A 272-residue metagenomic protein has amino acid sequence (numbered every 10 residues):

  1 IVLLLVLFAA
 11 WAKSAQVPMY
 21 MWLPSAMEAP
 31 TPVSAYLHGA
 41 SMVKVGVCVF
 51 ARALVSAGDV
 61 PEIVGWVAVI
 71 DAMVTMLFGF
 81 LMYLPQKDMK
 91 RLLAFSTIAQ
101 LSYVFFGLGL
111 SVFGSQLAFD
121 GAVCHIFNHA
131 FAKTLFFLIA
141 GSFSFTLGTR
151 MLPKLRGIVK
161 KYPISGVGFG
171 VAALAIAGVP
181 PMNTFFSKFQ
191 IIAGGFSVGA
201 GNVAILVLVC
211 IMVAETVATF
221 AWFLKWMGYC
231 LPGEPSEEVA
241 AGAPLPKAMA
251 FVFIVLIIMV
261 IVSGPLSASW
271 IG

Functional and structural regions predicted by a protein language model:
I1-Y229: Hydrophobic transmembrane alpha-helices and their helix-loop junctions in integral membrane proteins
V159-V167, F220-G272: Cytoplasmic/organellar membrane-interface segments at the starts of transmembrane helices in multi-pass inner-membrane
